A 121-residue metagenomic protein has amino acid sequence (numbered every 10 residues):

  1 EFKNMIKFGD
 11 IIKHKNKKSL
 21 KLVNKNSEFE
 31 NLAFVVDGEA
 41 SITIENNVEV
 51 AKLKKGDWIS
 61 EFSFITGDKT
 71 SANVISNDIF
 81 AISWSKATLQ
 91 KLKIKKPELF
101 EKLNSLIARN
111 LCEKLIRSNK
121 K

Functional and structural regions predicted by a protein language model:
E1-F62: Regulatory nucleotide-sensing modules
M5-I6, V74, L111: A generic structural signal for nonpolar/aromatic side chains embedded in well-ordered alpha-helices
K7, D37, W84-A87, E113: Generic structural signal for well-ordered, non-membrane alpha-helices
K13, S105-K121: Polybasic "coupling" helices that flank or enter modular domains
A33, F64, F100, L115-N119: Alpha-helix boundary/capping detector
E39-I42, D78, L115: Generic short alpha-helical hydrophobic face used as a protein-protein interaction/packing hotspot
E49-L106: Cyclic-nucleotide recognition modules
